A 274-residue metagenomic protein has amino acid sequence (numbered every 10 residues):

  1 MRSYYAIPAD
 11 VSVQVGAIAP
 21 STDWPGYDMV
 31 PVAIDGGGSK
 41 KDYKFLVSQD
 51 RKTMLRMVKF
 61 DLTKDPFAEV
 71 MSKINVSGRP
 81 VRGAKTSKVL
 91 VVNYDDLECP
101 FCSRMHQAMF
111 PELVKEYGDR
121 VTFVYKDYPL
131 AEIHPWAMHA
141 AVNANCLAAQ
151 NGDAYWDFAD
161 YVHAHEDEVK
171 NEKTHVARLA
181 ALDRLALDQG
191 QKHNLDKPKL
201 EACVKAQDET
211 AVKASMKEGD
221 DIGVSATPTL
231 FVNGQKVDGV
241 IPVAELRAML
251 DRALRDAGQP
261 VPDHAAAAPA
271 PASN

Functional and structural regions predicted by a protein language model:
M1-W136, T210-G223, L250, R255-N274: Extracytoplasmic thiol/disulfide redox context detector
P25, P31-A33, K41, L130-T227 (+1 more regions): Cysteine-centric redox/oxidoreductase cores and disulfide-bonded domains
